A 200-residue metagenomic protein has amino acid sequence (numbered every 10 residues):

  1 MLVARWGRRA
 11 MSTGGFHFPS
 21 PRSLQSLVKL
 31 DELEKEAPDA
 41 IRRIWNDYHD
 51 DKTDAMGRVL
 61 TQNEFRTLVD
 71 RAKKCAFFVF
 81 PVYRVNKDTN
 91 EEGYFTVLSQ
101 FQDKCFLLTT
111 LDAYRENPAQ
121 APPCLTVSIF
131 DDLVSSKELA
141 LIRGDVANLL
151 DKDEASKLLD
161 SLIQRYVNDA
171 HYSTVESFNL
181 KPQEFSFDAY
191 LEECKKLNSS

Functional and structural regions predicted by a protein language model:
L2-D88: Charge-rich, low-complexity N-terminal segments
D39-R42, L108, D160, E184: Generic detection of intrinsically disordered/low-complexity segments and helix-coil linkers/edges
M56-D132: The feature represents the first ordered module of a protein
L125-L150: Short acidic, glycine/tyrosine-flanked loop/strand segments centered on an H-E-D-like triad
D151-S200: Alpha-helical oligomerization segments
